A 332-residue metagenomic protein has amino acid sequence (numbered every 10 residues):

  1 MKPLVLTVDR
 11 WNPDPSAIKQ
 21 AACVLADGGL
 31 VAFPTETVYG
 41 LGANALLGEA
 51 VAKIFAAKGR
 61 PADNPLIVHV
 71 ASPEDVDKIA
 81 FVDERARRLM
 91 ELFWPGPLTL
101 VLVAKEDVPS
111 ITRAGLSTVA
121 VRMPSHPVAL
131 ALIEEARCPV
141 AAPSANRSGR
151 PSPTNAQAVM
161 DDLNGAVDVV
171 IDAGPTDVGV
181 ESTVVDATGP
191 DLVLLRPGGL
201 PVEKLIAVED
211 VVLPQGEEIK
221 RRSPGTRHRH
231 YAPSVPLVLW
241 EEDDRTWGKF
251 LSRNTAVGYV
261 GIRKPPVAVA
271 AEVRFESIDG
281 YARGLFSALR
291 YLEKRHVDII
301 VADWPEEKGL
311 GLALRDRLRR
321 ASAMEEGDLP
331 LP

Functional and structural regions predicted by a protein language model:
M1-P332: Active-site-adjacent structural elements in enzyme catalytic cores
